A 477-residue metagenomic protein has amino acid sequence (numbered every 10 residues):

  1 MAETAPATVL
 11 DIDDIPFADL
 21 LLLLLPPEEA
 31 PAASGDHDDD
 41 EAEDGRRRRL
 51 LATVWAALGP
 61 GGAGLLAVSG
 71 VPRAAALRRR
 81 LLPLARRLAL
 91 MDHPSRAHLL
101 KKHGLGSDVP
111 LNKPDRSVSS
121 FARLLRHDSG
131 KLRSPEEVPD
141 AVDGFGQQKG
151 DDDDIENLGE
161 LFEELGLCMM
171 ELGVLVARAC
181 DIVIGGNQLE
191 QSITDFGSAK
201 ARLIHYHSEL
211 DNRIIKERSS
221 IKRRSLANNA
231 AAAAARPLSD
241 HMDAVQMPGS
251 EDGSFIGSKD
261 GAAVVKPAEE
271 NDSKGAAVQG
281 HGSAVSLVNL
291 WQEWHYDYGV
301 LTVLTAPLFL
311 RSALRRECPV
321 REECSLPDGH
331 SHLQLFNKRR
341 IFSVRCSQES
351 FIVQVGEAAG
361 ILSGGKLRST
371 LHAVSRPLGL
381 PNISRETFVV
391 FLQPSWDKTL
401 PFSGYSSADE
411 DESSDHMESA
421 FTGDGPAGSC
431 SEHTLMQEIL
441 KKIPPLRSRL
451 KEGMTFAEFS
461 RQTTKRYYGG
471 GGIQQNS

Functional and structural regions predicted by a protein language model:
M1-P110, F162, M170, A177-S477: C-terminal flanking tails of non-heme Fe-dependent oxygenases
A74-E156, E160: Eukaryotic helix-linker segments that join adjacent hydrophobic helices
D154-N157, C168-L172, Q191: Membrane-interfacial terminal anchoring regions of lipid-handling membrane enzymes
